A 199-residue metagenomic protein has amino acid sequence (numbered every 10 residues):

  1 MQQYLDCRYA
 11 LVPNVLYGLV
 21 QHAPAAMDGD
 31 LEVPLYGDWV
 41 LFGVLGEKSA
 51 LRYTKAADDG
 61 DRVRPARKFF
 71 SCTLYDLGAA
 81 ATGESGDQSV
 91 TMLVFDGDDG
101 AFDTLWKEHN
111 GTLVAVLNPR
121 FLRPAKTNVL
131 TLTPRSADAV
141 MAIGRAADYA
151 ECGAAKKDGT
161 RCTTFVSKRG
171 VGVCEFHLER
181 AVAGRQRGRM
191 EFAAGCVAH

Functional and structural regions predicted by a protein language model:
M1-V40, K55-K68, M190-H199: Phosphorylation-prone, low-complexity intrinsically disordered regions
Y4-P13, K48-G97: OB-fold (S1/OB) nucleic-acid-binding surfaces
A26-D28, G97-T104: Short alpha-helix capping/helix-loop boundary micro-motifs
Y36-S49, W106-R123: OB-fold and OB-like beta-barrel modules that bind single-stranded nucleic acids
G46-A50, L77-A81, G97-D99, R120-L122 (+4 more regions): Conserved beta-strand elements of beta-rich interaction domains across eukaryotes, especially beta-propellers
R52-P65, G86, L105-K107, R120-F121 (+3 more regions): Short coil/turn segments at secondary-structure boundaries
L117-G153: OB-fold/S1-family single-stranded nucleic acid-binding modules
A139-H199: Eukaryotic intrinsically disordered, low-complexity regulatory regions
